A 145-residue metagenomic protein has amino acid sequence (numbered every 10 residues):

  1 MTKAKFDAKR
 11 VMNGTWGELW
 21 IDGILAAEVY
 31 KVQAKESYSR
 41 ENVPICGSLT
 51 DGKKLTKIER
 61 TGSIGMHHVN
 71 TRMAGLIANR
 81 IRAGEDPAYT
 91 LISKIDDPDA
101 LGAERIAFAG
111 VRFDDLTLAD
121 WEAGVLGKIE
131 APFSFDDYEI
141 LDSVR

Functional and structural regions predicted by a protein language model:
T2-L76, R105, A109-I129, I140: Solvent-exposed edge beta-strands and adjacent loop segments that serve as assembly or binding interfaces
L76-A107: Short, acidic/charged, Gly/Pro-enriched secondary-structure junctions
S134-L141: Hydrophobic lipid-interacting interfaces of membrane-associated proteins
V144-R145: Internal interaction segment
